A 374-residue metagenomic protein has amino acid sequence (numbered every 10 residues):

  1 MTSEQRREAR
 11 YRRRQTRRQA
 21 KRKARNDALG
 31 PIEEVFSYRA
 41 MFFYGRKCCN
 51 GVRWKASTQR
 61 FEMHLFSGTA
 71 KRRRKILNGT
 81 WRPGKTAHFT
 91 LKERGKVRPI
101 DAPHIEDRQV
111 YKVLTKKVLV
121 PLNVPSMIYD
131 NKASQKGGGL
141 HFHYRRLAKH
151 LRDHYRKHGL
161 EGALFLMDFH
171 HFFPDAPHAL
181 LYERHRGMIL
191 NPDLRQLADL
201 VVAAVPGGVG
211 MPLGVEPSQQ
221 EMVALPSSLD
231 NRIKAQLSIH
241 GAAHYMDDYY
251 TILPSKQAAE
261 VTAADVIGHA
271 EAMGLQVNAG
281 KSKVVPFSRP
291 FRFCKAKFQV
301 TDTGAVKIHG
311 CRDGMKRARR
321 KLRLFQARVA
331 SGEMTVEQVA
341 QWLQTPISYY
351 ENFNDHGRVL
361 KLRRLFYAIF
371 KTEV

Functional and structural regions predicted by a protein language model:
M1-A70: Non-catalytic, polymerase-adjacent accessory regions of viral genome-replication enzymes
M1-T16, P103, R108, K112 (+6 more regions): Right-hand nucleic-acid polymerase module
A28-P31, T115-D175: Active-site-proximal segment of RNA-dependent polymerases
T58, E62, G137, M211 (+1 more regions): Conserved phosphate/pyrophosphate-binding and hydrolysis machinery centered on Walker-type P-loop NTPases, extending
R74-K96, N191-A204: Reverse-transcriptase-like RNA-dependent polymerase core
T86, A243-D247, A279-G280: Short Gly/Ser/Thr- and Asp/Glu-enriched loop/turn motifs at secondary-structure junctions
V97-I128, G207-A235: Conserved pre-motif C helix in the palm subdomain of viral-like polymerases
R145, K149-M246, Y250-D265, V285 (+2 more regions): Conserved polymerase palm-domain catalytic core
